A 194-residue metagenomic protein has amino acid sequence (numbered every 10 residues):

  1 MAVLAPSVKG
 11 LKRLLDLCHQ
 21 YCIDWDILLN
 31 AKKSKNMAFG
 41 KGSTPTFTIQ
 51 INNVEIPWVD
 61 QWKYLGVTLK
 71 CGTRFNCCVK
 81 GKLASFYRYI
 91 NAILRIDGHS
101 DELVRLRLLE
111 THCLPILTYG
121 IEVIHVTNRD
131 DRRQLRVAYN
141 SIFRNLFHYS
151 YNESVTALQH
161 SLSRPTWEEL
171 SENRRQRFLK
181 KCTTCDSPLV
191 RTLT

Functional and structural regions predicted by a protein language model:
L4: Short hydrophobic/aromatic beta-strand micro-patches that form the beta-sheet surface supporting nucleotide- or nucleic
G10-W25: Inter-domain linker/hinge segments that demarcate the starts of reverse transcriptase and RNase H-type modules
L14, L28-D60: Short, conserved micro-motifs composed of acidic
C18, P45-T46, D130: Short secondary-structure boundary/capping segments
C22-D24, N30-K35, F39-G40, K63-L189: Non-catalytic, peripheral interaction segments enriched in hydrophobic/basic residues
T192-T194: Short, intrinsically disordered, charge-balanced linker/junction segments flanking boundaries in proteins
